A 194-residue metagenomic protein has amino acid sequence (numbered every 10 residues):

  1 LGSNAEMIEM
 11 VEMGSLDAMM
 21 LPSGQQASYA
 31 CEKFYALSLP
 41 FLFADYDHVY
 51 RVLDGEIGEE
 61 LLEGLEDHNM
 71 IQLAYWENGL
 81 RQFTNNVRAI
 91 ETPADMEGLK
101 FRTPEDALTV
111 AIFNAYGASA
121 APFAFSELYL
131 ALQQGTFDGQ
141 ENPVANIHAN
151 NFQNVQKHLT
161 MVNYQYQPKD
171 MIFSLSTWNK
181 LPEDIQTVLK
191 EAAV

Functional and structural regions predicted by a protein language model:
L1-H48, E56-I57, E63-V194: N-terminal secretory/targeting leader peptides
